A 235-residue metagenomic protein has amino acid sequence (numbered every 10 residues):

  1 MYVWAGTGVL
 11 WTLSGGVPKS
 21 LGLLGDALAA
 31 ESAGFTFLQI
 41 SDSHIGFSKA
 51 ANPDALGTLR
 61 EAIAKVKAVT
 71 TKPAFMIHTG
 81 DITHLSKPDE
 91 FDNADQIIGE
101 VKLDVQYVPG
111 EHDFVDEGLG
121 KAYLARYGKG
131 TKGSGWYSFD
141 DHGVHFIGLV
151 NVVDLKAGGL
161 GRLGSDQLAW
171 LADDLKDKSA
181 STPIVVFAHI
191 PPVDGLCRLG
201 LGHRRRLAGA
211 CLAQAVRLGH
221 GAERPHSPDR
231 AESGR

Functional and structural regions predicted by a protein language model:
M1-L24: N-terminal export signals
V17-D92: N-terminal active-site segment of His-dependent metallophosphoesterases
G34-F47, G143-V153, V185-F187: Active-site-proximal beta-strand elements of phosphoester/diester hydrolases
Q39-S41, A74-D81, V105-E111, V185-A188 (+1 more regions): Active-site neighborhood of phospho(di)ester-bond hydrolases with catalytic His/Asp-centered motifs
I45, T83-H84, D113, P192 (+1 more regions): Short active-site segment of divalent metal-dependent hydrolases/proteases that encodes the spacing between
F47-K49, I82, V152-L163, V193-R198: Surface-exposed cleft-lining segments at the edges of enzyme active sites
K87-P183, H203-L218, P228-R235: Extended active-site neighborhood of metal-dependent phosphoesterases/phosphodiesterases
K178-G195: Short acidic, glycine-rich surface-loop motifs adjacent to enzyme active sites
